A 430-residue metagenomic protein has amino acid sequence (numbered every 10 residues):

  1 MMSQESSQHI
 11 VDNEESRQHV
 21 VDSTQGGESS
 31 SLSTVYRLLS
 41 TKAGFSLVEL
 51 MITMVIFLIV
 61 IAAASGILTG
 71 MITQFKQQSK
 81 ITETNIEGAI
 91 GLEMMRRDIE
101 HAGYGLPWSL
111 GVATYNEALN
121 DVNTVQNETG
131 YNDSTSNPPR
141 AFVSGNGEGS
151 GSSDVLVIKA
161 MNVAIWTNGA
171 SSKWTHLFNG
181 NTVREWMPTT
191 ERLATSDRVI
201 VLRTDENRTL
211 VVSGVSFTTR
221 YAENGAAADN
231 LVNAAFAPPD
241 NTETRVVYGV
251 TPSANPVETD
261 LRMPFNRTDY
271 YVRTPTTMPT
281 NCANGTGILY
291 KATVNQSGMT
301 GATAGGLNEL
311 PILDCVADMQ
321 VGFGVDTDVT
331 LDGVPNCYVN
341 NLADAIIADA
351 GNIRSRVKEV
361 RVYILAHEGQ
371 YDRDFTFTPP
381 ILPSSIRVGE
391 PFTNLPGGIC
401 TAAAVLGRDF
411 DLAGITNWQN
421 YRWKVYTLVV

Functional and structural regions predicted by a protein language model:
M1-D12: Long, compositionally biased low-complexity repeat segments characteristic of intrinsically disordered regions
Q8, E15-Q25, S31-L32, L38-L39: Short polybasic linear motifs
G26-S29, L38-M54: Glycine-centered recognition micro-motifs in short, flexible terminal segments and loops
S30, Y36-R37, I90, D229: Intrinsic-disorder/low-complexity peptide segments enriched for small residues
F45-R96, E100-A102: Aliphatic-rich helix starts adjacent to a transmembrane/signal segment
E93-Y363, G369-R422: N-terminal pilin/flagellin-like segments and related low-complexity appendage regions
K424-Y426: Extracellular and select intracellular beta-sandwich modules with Ser/Thr-enriched, small-residue motifs on
